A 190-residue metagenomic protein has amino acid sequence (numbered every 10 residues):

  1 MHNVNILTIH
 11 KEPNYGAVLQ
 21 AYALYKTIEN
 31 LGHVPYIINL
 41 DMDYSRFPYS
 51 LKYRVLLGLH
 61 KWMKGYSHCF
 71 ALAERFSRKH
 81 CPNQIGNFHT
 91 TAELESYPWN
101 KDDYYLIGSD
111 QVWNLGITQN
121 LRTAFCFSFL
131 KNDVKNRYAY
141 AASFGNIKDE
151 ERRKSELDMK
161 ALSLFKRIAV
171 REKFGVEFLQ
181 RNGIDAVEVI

Functional and structural regions predicted by a protein language model:
V4-Y15, L19-K160: Aromatic- and Gly/Pro-rich donor/ligand-binding loops that form nucleotide- or phosphate-bearing donor binding pockets
I9, L40, K173-F174, I184: An acidic- and aromatic-residue-enriched active-site/binding cleft used to recognize and process polar
Y22, E172-K173: Alpha-helix N-cap/helix-start capping motif
L31, L164, N182: Conserved dinucleotide-binding and phosphotransfer motif residues
F165-E172: A short beta-strand/loop micro-motif in the catalytic core of glycosyltransferases that engages the nucleotide-sugar
V176-I190: Helix-loop-beta element that forms the nucleotide-linked donor phosphate-binding surface in glycosyltransferases
